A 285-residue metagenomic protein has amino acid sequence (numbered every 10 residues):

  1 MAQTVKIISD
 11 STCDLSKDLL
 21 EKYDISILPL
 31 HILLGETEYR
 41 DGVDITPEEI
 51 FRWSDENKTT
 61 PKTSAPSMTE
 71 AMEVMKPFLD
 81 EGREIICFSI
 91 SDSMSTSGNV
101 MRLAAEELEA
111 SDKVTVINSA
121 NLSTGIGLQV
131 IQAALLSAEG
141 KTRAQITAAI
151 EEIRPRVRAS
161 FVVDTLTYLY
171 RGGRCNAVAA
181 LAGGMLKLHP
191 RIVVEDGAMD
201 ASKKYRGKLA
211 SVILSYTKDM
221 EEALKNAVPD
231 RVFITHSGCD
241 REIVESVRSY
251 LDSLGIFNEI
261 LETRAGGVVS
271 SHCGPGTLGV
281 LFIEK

Functional and structural regions predicted by a protein language model:
Q3-K6, S11-S26, H31, T37 (+3 more regions): Mixed-charge interfacial surface used for oligomerization/domain docking and macromolecular partner engagement
E38-L108: Class I S-adenosyl-L-methionine
R83-C87, K113-N118: Short, flexible active-site-proximal loops enriched in glycine and acidic residues
